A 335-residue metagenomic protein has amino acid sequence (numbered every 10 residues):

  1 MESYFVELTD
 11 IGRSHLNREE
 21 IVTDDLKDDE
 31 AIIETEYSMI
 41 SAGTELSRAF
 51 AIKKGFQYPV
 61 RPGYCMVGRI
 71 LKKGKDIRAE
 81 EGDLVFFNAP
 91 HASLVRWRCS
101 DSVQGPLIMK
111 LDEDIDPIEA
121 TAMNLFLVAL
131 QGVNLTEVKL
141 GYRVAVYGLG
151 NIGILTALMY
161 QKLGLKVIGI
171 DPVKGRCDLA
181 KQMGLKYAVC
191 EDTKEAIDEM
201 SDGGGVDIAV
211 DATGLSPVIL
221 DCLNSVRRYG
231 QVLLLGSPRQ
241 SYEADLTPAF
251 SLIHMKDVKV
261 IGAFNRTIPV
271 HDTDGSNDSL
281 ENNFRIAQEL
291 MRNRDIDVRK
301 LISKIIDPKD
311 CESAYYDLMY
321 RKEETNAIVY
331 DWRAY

Functional and structural regions predicted by a protein language model:
T23-I40, A49-H91: Glycine-rich beta-strand-centered segment in the early N-terminal region that forms part of a ligand/cofactor-binding
L84-Y147: NAD(P)H dinucleotide-binding glycine-rich loop of Rossmann-like/cofactor-binding domains, especially the beta1-alpha1
V128, I152, R176: Hydrophobic/small residue at the entry helix of a nucleotide-binding pocket
R143, G230-Q231, K259: Short glycine-centered segments of the SAM/dcSAM-binding site in methyltransferase folds
V146-L149, Q161-D221: Adenosine-nucleotide cofactor-binding segment
G203, L233, Y242-E243, E289 (+2 more regions): C-terminal capping/lid region of NAD(P)-dependent oxidoreductase domains
V226-R228: Helix-to-beta-strand junctions that scaffold the AdoMet/dcAdoMet cofactor pocket in Class I SAM-dependent enzymes
T247-I302: C-terminal substrate-binding/catalytic core of Rossmann-like NAD(P)-dependent dehydrogenases/reductases
